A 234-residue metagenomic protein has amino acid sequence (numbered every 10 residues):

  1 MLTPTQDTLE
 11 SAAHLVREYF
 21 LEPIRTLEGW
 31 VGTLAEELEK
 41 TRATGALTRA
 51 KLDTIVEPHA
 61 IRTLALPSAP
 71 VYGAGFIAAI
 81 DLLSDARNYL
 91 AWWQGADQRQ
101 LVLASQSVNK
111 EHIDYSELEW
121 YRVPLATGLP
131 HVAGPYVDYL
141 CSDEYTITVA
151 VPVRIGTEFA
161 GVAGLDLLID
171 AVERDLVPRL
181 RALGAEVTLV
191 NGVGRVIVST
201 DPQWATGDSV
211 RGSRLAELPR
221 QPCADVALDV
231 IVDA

Functional and structural regions predicted by a protein language model:
M1-L47, Y145-T146: Juxtamembrane extracytoplasmic/periplasmic/luminal helical "stalk" adjacent to the first N-terminal
T26-H112: Extracytoplasmic/periplasmic sensory segments of membrane signal-transduction proteins
P67-A69, S116-H131, Q221-V226: Soluble sensory domains of the PAS superfamily and closely related sensory modules
L129, P135-S142, D166: Short loop/turn segments at beta-alpha junctions that line or gate ligand-sensing/allosteric surfaces
S142-L176, V230: Conserved beta-strands of PAS-like sensory domains
A160, I197-V198: Generic structural signal for well-ordered beta-strand positions
L167-I197: Solvent-exposed, extracytoplasmic
P202-A234: Extracellular/periplasmic juxtamembrane segments that couple receptor/chemosensory ectodomains to their
